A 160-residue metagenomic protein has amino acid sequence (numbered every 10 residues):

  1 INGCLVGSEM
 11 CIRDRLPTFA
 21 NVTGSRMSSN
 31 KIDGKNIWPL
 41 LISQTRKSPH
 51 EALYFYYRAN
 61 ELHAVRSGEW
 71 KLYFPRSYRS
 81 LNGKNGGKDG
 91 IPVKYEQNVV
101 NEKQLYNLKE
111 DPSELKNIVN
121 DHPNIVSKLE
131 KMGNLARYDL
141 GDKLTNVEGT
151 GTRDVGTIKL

Functional and structural regions predicted by a protein language model:
I1-G7, C11-I12: Single conserved hydrophobic/aromatic residue that forms the stacking wall/gate of nucleotide- or nucleobase-binding
C4, L40, L108: Conserved catalytic core of Hanks-type protein kinase domains
S8-E9, N30, I118: Alpha-helix initiation/capping motif
M10, R46-P49, Y138-D142: Generic structural signal for secondary-structure transition and capping sites
R13-Q104, T157-L160: C-terminal cap/loop subdomain of S1 sulfatases and analogous C-terminal strand-loop tails that border
S67, G86-G87, P92-Q104, L108-L160: Long, internal low-complexity/basic segments
